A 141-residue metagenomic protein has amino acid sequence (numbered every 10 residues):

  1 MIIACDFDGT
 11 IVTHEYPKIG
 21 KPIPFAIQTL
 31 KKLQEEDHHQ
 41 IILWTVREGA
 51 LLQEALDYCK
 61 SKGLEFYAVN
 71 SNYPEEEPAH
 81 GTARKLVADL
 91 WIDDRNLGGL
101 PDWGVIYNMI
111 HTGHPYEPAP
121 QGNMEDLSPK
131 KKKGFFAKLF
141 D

Functional and structural regions predicted by a protein language model:
M1-P74, P78: Alpha-helical substrate-recognition element adjacent to the catalytic core
L52-D141: C-terminal cap/substrate-recognition subdomain and adjoining C-terminal extension of metal-dependent phosphatase-like
